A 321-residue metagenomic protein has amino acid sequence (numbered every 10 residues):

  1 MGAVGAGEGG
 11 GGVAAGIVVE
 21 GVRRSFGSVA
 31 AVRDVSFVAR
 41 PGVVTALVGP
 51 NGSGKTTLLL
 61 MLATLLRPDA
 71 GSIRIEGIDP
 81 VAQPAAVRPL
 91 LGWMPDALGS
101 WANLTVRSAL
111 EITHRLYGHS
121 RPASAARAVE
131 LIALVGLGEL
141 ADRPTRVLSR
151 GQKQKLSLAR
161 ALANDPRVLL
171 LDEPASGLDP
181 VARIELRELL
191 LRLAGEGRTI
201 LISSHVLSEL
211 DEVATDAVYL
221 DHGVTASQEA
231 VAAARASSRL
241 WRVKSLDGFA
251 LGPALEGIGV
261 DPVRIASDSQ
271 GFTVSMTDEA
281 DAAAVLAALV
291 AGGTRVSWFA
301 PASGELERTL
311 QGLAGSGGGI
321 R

Functional and structural regions predicted by a protein language model:
A63: Helix-to-loop junction immediately C-terminal to a conserved catalytic motif
G71-D79, A86-V87: Conserved ABC transporter NBD signature motif
E111, R115, P122-L140: Conserved ABC ATPase "signature" region
P144-L148: Conserved ABC ATPase signature
L169-E173: Catalytic Walker B motif of ABC-type/P-loop ATPase nucleotide-binding domains
L186-V274: ABC transporter nucleotide-binding domain
R239-L313, R321: Short, charged/small-residue-rich alpha-helical element at the C-terminal edge of ABC transporter nucleotide-binding
